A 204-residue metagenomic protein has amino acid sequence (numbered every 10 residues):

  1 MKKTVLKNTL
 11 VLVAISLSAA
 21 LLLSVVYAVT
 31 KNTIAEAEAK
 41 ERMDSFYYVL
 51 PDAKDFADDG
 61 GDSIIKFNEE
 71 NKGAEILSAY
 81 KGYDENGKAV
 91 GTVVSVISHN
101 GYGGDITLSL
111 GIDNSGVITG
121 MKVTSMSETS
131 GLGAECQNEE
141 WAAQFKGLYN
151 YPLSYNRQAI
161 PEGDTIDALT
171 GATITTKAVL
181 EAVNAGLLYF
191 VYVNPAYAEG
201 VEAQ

Functional and structural regions predicted by a protein language model:
M1-Q204: Flexible, solvent-exposed loop/hinge segments and secondary-structure transition points
